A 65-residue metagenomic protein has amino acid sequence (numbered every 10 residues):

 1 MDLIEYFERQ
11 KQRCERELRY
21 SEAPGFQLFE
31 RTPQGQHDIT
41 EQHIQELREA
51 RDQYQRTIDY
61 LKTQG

Functional and structural regions predicted by a protein language model:
M1-R16: Short, charge/polar-rich alpha-helical segments
R13, R19-Q64: Short, charge-rich amphipathic interface segments used for partner binding and complex assembly
